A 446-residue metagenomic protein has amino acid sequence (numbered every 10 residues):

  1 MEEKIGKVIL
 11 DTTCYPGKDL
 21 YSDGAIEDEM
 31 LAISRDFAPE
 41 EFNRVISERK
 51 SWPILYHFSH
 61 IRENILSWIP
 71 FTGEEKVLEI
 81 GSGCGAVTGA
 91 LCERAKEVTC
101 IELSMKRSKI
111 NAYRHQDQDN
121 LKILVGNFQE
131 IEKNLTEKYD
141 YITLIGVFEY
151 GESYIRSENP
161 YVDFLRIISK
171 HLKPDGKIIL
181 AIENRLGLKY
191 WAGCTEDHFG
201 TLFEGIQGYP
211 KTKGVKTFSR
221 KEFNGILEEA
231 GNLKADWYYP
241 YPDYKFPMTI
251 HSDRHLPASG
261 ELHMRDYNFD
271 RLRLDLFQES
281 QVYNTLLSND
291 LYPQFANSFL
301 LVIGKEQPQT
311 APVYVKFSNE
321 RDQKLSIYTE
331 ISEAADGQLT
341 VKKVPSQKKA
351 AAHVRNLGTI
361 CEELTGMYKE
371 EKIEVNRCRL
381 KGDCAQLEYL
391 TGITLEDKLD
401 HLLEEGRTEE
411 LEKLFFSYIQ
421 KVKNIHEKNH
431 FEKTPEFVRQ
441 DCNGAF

Functional and structural regions predicted by a protein language model:
M1-F37: N-terminal auxiliary segments of SAM/dcSAM-dependent transferases
C84-A95: Conserved SAM-binding loop of SAM-dependent methyltransferases across substrates and taxa, primarily the Class I
N159-K177: A short glycine-rich, Lys/Arg-flanked "PGG" loop and its adjoining helix->strand segment in the class I
I179-L202: Conserved class I S-adenosyl-L-methionine
K213-W237: Short alpha-helix
Y292-S298, P308-G337: ATP-binding glycine-rich phosphate-binding loop
L325-L357: ATP-binding glycine-rich loop module of kinase domains
I360-K372, E396-D441: Conserved kinase catalytic-core helix
